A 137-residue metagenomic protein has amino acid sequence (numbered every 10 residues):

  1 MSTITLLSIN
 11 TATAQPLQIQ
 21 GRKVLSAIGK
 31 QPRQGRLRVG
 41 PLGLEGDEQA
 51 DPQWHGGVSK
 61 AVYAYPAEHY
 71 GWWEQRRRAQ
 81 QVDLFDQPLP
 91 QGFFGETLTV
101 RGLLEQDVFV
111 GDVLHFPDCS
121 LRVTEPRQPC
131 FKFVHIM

Functional and structural regions predicted by a protein language model:
M1-F116, S120-H135: Electropositive, beta-rich accessory/interaction domains or terminal extensions that provide binding surfaces
